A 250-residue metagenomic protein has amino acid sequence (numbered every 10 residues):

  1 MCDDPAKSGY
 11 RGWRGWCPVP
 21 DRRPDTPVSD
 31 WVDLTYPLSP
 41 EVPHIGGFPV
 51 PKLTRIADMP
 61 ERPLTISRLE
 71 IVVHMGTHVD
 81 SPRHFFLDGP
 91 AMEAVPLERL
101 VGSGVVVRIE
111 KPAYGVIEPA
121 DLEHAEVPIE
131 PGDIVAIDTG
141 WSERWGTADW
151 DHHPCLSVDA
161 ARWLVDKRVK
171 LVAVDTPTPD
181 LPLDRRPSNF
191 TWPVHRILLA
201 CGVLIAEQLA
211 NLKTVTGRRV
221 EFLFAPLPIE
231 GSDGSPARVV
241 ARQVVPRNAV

Functional and structural regions predicted by a protein language model:
C2-V250: Active-/binding-site microenvironments in catalytic and ligand-binding cores
